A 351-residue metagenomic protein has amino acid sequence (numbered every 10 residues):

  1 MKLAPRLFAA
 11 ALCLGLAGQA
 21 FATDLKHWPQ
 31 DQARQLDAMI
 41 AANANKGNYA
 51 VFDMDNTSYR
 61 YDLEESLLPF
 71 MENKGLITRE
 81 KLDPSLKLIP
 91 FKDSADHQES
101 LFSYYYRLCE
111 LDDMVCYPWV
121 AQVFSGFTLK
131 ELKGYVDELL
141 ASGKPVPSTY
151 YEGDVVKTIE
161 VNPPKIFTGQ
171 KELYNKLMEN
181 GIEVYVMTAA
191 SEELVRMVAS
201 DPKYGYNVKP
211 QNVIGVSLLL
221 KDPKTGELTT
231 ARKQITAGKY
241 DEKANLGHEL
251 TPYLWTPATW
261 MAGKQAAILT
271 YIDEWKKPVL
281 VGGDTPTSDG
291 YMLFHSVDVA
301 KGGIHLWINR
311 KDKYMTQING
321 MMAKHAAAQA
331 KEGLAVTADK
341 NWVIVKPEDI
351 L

Functional and structural regions predicted by a protein language model:
L3, L7, A11-L14, F21-M54 (+2 more regions): Non-catalytic pre-domain segments flanking phosphatase-related domains
C13, L82-L86, P90-E99, E332-G333 (+1 more regions): Charged/polar interaction segments and conserved charged motifs
T23-D31, Q35, I40-A42, G47-Y49 (+2 more regions): C-terminal cap/substrate-recognition subdomain and adjoining C-terminal extension of metal-dependent phosphatase-like
D53, Y61, G126-K130, N212 (+1 more regions): Short, solvent-exposed linear motifs at loop/edge-of-secondary-structure regions
D62, M114-V115, E193, A262: A generic alpha-helix surface/boundary motif
E64-S66, M71, I77-V161: A metal-dependent, Asp-based hydrolase signature
